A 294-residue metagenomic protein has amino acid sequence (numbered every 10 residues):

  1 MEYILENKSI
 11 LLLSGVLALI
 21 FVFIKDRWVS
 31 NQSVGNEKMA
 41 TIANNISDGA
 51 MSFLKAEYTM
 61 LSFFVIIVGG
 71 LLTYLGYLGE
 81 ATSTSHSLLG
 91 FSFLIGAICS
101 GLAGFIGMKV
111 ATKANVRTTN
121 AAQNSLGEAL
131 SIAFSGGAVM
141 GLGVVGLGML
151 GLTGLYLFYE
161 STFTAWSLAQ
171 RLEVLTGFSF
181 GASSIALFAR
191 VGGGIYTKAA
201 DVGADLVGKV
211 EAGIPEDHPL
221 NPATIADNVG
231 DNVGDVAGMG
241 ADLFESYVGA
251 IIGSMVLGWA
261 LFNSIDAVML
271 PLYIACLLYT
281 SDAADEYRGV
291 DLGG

Functional and structural regions predicted by a protein language model:
D26-A43, F105-G127, A189-A223, R288: Juxtamembrane helix-loop transition segments at the membrane interface in multi-pass membrane proteins
I46, Y279-E286: Conserved small/polar residues in nucleotide/adenosyl-binding loops
G49-L61, S125, A129, A133-G141 (+2 more regions): Loop-to-transmembrane-helix entry motif
T73-T82, I106-K113, M149-S161: Transmembrane alpha-helix boundary signature
L78-S85, L157-Q170, V256-L270: Helix-coil boundary and interhelical linker segments in multi-pass alpha-helical membrane proteins
A97-F105, G141, V145, M149 (+2 more regions): Mid-bilayer segments of alpha-helical transmembrane spans in multi-pass integral membrane proteins that mediate
A169-G181: Hydrophobic, small-residue-rich alpha-helical packing segments that form membrane-like cores
E216-L270, I274-L278: Helix-loop-helix junctions within the multi-pass membrane cores of secondary transporters/permeases
